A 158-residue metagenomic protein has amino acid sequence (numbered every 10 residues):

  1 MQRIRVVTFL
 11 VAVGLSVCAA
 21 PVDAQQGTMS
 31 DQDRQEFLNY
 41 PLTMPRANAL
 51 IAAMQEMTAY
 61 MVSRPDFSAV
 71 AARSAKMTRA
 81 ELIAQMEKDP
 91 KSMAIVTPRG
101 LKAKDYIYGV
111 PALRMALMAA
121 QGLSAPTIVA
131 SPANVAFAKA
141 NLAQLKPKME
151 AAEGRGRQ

Functional and structural regions predicted by a protein language model:
M1-F9: Bacterial N-terminal signal peptides that target proteins for export
R5, C18-A24: Sec/Tat signal peptide C-region and signal peptidase I cleavage site
T8-V17: Bacterial N-terminal signal peptides
D23-R73, K148-Q158: Immediate post-signal-peptide N-terminus of mature secreted/exported proteins
A75-G156: Compact alpha-helical subdomains of small soluble proteins
